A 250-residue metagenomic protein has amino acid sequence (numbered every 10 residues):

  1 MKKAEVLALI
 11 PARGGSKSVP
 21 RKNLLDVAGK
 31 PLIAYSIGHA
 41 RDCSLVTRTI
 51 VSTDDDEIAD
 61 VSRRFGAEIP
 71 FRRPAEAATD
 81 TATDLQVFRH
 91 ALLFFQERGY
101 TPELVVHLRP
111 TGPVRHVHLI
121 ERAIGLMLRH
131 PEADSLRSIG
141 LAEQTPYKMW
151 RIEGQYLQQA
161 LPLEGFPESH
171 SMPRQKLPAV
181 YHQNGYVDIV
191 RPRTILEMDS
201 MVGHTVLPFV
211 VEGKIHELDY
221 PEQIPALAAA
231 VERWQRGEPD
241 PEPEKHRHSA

Functional and structural regions predicted by a protein language model:
M1-P20: N-terminal nucleotide-binding beta1-loop-alpha1 segment
K2, P178-A250: Conserved alpha/beta core of the MobA/IspD/sugar-nucleotide pyrophosphorylase nucleotidyltransferase superfamily
E5-I10, I33, R48-V51: Hydrophobic targeting segments
L25-D26, V51, H107: Conserved SAM-binding loop
L32-R48, R64: A short, N-terminal amphipathic alpha-helix
L45-I50, D134, K214-I215: Short active-site oxyanion
E57-V106, R115, E121-G125: Short phosphate-binding loop-to-helix
Q86, P113-H204, V210-E212: Conserved core of the sugar-phosphate nucleotidyltransferase
